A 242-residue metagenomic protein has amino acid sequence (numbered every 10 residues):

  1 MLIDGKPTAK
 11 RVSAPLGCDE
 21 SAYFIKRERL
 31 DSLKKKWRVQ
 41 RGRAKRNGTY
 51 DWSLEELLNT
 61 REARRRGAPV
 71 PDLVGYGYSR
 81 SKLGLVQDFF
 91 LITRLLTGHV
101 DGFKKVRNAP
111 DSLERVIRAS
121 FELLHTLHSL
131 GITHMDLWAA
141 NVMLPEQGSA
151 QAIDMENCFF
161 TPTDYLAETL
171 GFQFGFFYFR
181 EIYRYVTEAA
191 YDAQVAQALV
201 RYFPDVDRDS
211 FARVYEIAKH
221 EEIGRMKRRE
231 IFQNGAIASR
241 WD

Functional and structural regions predicted by a protein language model:
M1, E55, H128, P145-E146 (+2 more regions): Soluble, non-transmembrane catalytic domains of enzymes that act on hydrophobic metabolites at membranes
L2-G98, S129: Conserved ATP-binding subdomain of kinase catalytic cores across diverse folds
K35-R41, F103-R107, P162-Y165: Short acidic, glycine/proline-rich loop/turn micro-motifs
N59-V70, F103-M135, A139-A140: Conserved kinase catalytic-core helix
F90, I132, A150: Hydrophobic "anchor" residues on beta-strands that sit immediately upstream of conserved functional sites
T97, A139, N157: Short, glycine/acidic-enriched loop or turn micro-motifs at the edges of active sites
N141-A152: Conserved protein kinase catalytic/activation segment
Q151-D242: C-lobe/activation-segment region of protein kinase-like
